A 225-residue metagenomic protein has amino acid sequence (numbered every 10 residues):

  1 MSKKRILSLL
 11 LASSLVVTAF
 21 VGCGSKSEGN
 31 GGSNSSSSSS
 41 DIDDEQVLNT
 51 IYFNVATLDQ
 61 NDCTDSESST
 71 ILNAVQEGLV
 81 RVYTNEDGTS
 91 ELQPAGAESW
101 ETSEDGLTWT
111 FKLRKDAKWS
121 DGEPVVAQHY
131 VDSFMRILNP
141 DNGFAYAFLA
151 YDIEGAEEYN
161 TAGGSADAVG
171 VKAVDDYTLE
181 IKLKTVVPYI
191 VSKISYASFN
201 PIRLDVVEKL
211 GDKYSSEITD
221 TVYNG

Functional and structural regions predicted by a protein language model:
S2-S25: Sec-dependent N-terminal signal peptides of Gram-positive bacterial secreted proteins and lipoproteins
F20-S37: Bacterial lipoprotein signal-peptidase II cleavage site
G32-L48: N-terminal low-complexity, Pro/Thr/Ser-rich intrinsically disordered segments that act as propeptides or flexible
I51-E104, Y223: N-terminal lobe/hinge region of extracytoplasmic solute-binding protein
T70-A74, G78, E91, A95 (+7 more regions): Extracytoplasmic/secreted proteins, especially bacterial periplasmic and envelope-associated proteins
T84-D87, L183, V187, I194-G225: Gly/Pro-rich hinge or "lid" segments in bacterial periplasmic/extracellular proteins
E98-L149, E180: Aromatic- and charge-enriched surface segment that lines or borders ligand/interaction sites
E104, A173-D175: Residue-level recognition of beta-strand termini and adjacent short loop/turns
